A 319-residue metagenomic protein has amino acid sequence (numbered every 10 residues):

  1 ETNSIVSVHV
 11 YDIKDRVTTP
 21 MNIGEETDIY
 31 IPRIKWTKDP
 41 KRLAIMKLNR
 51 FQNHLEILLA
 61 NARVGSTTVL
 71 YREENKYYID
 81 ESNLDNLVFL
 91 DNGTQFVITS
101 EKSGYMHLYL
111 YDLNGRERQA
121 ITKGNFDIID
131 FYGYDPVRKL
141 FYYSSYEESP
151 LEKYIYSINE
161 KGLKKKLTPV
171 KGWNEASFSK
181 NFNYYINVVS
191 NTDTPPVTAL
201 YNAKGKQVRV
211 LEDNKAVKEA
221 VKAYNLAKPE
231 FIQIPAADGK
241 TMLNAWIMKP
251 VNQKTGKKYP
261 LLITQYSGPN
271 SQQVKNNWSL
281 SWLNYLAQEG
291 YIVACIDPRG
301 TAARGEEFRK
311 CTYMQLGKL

Functional and structural regions predicted by a protein language model:
E1-Y184, S190-P196, L200-Y201: Beta-propeller folds
P40, E175-L319: Serine-hydrolase catalytic core recognition
